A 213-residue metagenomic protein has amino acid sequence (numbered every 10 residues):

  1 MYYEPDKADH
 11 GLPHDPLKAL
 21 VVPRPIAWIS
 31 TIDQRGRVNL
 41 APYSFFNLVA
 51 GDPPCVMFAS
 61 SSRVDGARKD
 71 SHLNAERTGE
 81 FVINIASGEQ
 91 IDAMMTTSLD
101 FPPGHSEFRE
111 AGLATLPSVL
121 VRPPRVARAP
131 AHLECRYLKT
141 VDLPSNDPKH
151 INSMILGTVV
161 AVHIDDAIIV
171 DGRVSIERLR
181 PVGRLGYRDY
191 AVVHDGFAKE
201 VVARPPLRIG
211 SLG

Functional and structural regions predicted by a protein language model:
M1-G213: Basic, polyanion-binding surface patches
